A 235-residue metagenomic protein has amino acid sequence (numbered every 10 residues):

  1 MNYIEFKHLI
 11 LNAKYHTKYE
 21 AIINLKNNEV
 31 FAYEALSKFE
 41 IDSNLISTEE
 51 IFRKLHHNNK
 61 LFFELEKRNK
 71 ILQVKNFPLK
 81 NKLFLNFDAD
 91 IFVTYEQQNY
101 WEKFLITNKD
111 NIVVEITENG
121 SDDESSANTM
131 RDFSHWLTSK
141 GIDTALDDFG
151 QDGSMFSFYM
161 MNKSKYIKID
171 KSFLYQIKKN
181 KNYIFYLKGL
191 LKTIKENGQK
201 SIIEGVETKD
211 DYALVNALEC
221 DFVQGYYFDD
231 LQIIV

Functional and structural regions predicted by a protein language model:
M1-K14, N24-E29, F39-S43, E118-D123 (+2 more regions): EAL-family c-di-GMP phosphodiesterase catalytic domain
M1-T17, E29, F52-R53, H57 (+7 more regions): Intrinsically disordered, low-complexity terminal regulatory regions
K14-H16, A32, K82-N86, N111-E115 (+4 more regions): Structural preference for beta-strand elements that scaffold enzyme active sites
Y19-I22: A short, hydrophobic, proline-anchored segment that marks a local hinge/packing element in signaling and regulatory
F39-L55: A short, polar/charged loop-to-alpha-helix boundary motif
F62-T129: Catalytic core of bacterial c-di-GMP phosphodiesterases, primarily the EAL and HD-GYP domains, capturing alpha-helical
Y100-F104, T129-S134, M155-F158, Y186-T193 (+1 more regions): A general structural detector for well-ordered alpha-helical segments in enzyme core domains, enriched
D132-D147, I194-I203: Short beta-strand/loop segments at the ligand-binding rim of alpha/beta enzyme cores
